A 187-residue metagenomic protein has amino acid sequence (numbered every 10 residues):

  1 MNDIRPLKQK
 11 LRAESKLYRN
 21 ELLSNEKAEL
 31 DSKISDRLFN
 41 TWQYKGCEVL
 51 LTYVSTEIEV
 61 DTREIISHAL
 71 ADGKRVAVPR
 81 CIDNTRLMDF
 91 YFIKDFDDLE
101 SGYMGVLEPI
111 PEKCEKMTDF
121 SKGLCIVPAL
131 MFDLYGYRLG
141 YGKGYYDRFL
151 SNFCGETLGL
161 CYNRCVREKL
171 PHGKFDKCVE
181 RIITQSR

Functional and structural regions predicted by a protein language model:
N2-K116: N-terminal active-site beta-alpha-beta segment that forms phosphate/nucleotide-binding and substrate-recognition loops
N84-R187: Conserved phosphate- and dinucleotide-binding cores of soluble alpha/beta proteins, encompassing both enzyme active
